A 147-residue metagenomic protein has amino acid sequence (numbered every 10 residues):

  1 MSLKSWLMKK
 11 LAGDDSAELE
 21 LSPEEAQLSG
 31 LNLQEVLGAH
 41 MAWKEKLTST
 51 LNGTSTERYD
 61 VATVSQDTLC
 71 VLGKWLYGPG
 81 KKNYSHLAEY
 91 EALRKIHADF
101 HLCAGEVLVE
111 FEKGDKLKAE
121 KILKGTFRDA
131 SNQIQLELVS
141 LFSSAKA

Functional and structural regions predicted by a protein language model:
M1-A147: N-terminal membrane-sensor/transducer module of prokaryotic signaling receptors
